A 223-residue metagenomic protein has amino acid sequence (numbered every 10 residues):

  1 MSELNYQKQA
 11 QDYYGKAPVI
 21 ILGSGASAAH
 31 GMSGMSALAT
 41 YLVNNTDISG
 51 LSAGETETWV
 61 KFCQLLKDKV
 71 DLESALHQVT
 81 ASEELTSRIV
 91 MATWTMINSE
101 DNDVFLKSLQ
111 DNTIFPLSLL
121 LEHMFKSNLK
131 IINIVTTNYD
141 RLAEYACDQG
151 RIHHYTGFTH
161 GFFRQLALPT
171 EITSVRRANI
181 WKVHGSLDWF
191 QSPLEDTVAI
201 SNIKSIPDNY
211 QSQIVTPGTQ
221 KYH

Functional and structural regions predicted by a protein language model:
M1-H223: Conserved catalytic-core helix/loop/strand module for nucleotide-ribose chemistry
